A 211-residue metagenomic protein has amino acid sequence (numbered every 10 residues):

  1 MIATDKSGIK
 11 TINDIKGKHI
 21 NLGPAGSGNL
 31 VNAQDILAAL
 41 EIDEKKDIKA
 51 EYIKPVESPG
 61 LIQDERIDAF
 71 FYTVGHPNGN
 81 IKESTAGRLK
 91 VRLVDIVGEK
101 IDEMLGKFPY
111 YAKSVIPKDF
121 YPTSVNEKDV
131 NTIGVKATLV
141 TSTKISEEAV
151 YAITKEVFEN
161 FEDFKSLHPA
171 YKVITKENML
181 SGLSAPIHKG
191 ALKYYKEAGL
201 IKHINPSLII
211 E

Functional and structural regions predicted by a protein language model:
M1-D64, E162, S181, A185-G190: Bilobed "Venus flytrap"/periplasmic-binding protein-like clamshell domains and structurally analogous long
S7, E44-V140, K144-I145: Pocket-lining segment of extracytoplasmic ligand-binding domains
K16-H19, P109-Y111, T154-E156: Short intrinsically disordered coil segments
P24, K46, F71, I204-N205: A generic structural-conservation signal
L30-Q34, S124-V125, S166-L167: Short, flexible segments with low predicted structural confidence
E41, T132, V173-I174: Generic signal for short, ordered secondary-structure residues within or immediately flanking folded domains
E57, V74-D95, E103-G106, K136 (+1 more regions): An extracytoplasmic/periplasmic, membrane-proximal ligand-sensing/linker region
